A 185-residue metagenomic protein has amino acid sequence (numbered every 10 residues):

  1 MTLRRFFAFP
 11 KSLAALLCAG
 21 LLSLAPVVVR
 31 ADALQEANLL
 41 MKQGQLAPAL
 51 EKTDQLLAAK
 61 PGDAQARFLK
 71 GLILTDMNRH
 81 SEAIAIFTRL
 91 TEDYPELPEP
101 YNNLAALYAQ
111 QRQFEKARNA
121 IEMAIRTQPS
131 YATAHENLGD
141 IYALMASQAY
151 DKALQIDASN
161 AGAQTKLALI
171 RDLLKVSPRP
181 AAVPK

Functional and structural regions predicted by a protein language model:
R30, A64-Q65, P98-E99, A132-T133 (+1 more regions): Helix-start (N-cap) detector for alpha-helical repeat units in TPR-like alpha-solenoids, especially tetratricopeptide
K42-Q43, D76-M77, Q110-Q111, L144 (+1 more regions): Register position in tetratricopeptide repeats
A59, D93-Y94, T127, I156: Structural marker of alpha-solenoid helical repeat scaffolds
